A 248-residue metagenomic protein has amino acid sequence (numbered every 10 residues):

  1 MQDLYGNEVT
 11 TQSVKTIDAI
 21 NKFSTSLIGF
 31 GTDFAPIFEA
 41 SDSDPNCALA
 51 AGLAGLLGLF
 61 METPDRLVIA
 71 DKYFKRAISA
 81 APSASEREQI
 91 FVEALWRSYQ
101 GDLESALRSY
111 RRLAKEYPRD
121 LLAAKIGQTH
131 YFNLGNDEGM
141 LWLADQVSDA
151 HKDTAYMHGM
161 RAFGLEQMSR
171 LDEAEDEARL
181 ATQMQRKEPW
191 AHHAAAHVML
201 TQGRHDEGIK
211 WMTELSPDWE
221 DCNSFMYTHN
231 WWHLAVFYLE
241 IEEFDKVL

Functional and structural regions predicted by a protein language model:
Q12-I17, K22-F38, D42-N46, A51-E88 (+4 more regions): Inter-helical turn/loop elements of alpha-helical hairpins
F23, G55, A94, G127-Q128 (+3 more regions): Conserved small-residue packing positions in alpha-helical repeats and bundles
D42, K75-S79, A114-K115, D145-D149 (+3 more regions): Amphipathic alpha-helical segments of tetratricopeptide repeats
P45-N46, P82-S85, Y117-R119, H151-K152 (+2 more regions): Short coil turns that delineate tetratricopeptide repeat
A50, R87, L122-A123, M157 (+3 more regions): TPR alpha-solenoid repeat register
L107-R111, Y117-Y131, A144: Asp-box/WD-like beta-propeller blade repeats and closely related beta-sheet repeat scaffolds
Q128-F132, D145-D149, D153-S169, A196 (+1 more regions): Alpha-helical adaptor scaffolds
V198-L248: Long, internal scaffold/assembly segments composed of regular secondary structure
